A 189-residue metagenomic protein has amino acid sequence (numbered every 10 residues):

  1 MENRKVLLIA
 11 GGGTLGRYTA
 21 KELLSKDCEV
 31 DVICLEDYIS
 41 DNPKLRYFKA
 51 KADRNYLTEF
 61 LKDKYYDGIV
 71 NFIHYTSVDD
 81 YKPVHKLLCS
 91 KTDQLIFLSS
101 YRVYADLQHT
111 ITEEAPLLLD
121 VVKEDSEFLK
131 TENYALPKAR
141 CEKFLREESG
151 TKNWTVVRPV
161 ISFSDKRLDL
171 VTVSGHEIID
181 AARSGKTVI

Functional and structural regions predicted by a protein language model:
K5, E29-D31, D93-Q94, N153: Residues at the starts of beta-strands that form the adenosine-phosphate
V6-K26: N-terminal Rossmann NAD(P)H-binding glycine-rich loop of SDR-like oxidoreductase domains
I33-Y38: N-terminal Rossmann-fold cofactor-binding loop
I39-D41, R46-D93, F97, V103-A105: NAD(P)H-binding glycine-rich loop region in Rossmannoid oxidoreductase-like domains and their noncatalytic homologs
H85-A139, E147-E148, T155: Conserved Rossmann-fold NAD(P)-dependent oxidoreductase catalytic core, especially the SDR/UDP-sugar
E142-R167: Conserved beta-loop-beta element that borders a ligand/cofactor-binding pocket
S164-I178: Glycine/proline-rich active-site loop of Rossmann-fold NAD(P)-dependent oxidoreductases
I179-I189: A conserved pocket-lining segment of Rossmann-fold NAD(P)-dependent short-chain dehydrogenase/reductase
